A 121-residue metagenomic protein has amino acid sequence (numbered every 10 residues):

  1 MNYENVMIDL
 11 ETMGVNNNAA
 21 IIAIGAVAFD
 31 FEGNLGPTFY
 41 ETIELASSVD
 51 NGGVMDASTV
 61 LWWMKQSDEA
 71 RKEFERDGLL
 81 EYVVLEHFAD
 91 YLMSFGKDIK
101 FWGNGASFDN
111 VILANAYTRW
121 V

Functional and structural regions predicted by a protein language model:
N2-N104: Conserved non-catalytic scaffold segment of RNase H-like nuclease domains
L92-M93, S107-V121: Substrate-recognition/cap helix-loop segment adjacent to the acidic, metal-dependent catalytic center of Asp-based
